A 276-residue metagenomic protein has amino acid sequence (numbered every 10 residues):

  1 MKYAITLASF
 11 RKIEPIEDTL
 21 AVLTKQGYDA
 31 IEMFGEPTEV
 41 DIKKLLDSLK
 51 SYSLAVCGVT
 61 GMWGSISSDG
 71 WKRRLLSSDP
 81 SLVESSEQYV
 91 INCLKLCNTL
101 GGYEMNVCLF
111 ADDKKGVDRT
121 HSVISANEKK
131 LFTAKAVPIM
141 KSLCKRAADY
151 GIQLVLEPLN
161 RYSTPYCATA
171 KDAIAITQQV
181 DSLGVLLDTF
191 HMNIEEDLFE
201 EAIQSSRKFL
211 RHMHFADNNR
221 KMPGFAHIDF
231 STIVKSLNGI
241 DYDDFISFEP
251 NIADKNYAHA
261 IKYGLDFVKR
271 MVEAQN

Functional and structural regions predicted by a protein language model:
M1-A4, S9-G27, E39, K50 (+3 more regions): Histidine-acidic metal/acid-base catalytic patches
M1-L7, T60-L75, L109-V123: N-terminal small/glycine-rich loop or linker at the start of catalytic domains across soluble metabolic enzymes
D29-A30, A55, Y103-E104, Q153 (+1 more regions): Residue-level detector of anion-binding/catalytic polar loops
E32-S51, L109-G116: Glycine-rich, proline-tolerant flexible connector loops at the mouths of alpha/beta enzymes
L49-G61, L96-N98, Y103-M105: Glycine-rich, aromatic-flanked loop segments that form ligand/cofactor-binding clefts across common enzyme folds
A55-S65, N106-C108, R207-D217: Non-cysteine beta-strand/loop elements that form the S-adenosyl-L-methionine
V56-G58, V107, L156, L187 (+1 more regions): Hydrophobic residues in well-ordered beta-strands that form the structural core
L76-G184: Active-site acidic/histidine proton-transfer and metal-coordination neighborhood in alpha/beta enzyme cores
